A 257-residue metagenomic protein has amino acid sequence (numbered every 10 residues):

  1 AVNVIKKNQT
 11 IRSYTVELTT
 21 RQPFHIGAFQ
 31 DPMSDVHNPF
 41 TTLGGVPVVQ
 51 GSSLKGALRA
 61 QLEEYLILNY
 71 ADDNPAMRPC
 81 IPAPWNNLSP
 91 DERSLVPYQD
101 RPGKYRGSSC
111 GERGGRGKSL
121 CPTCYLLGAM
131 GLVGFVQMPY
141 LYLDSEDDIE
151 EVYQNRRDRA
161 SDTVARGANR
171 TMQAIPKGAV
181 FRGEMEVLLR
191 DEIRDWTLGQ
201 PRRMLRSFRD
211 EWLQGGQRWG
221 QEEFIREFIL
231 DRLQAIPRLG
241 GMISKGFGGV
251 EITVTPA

Functional and structural regions predicted by a protein language model:
A1-R157, D162-A257: RNA-binding basic/glycine-rich loop and surface signature characteristic of RAMP-family CRISPR effectors
